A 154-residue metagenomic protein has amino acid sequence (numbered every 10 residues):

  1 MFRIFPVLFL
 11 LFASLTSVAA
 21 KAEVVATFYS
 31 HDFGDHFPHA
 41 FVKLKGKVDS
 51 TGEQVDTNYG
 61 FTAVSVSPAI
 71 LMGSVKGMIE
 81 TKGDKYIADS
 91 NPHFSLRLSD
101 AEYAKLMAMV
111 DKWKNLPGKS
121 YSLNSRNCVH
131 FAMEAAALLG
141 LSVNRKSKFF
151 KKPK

Functional and structural regions predicted by a protein language model:
M1-L8: Bacterial N-terminal signal peptides that target proteins for export
L10, G46, A136-A137: Residue-level marker of positions within ordered structural domains that often coincide with functionally constrained
F12-A19: C-terminal segment of classical bacterial N-terminal signal peptides
A22-P92: Glycine-rich catalytic cores of cysteine/serine-nucleophile enzymes that process amide/ester linkages in cell-envelope
A22-V24, V55, M107-K154: Activation targets extended, charge/polar-rich intrinsically disordered C-terminal tails
F28-H31, S90-S99, K114-S122: Second-shell loop/turn segments in exported
G34-F37, L96-L106, Y121-V129: Solvent-exposed, acidic/flexible segments
